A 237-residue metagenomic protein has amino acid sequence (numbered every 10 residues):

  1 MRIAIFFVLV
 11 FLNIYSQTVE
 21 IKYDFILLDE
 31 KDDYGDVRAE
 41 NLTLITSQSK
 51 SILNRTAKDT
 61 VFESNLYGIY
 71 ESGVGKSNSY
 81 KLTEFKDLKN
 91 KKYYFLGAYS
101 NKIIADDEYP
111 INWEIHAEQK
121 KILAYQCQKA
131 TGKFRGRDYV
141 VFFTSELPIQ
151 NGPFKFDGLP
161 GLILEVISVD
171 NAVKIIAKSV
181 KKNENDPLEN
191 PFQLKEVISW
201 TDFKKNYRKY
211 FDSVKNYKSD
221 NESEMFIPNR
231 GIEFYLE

Functional and structural regions predicted by a protein language model:
M1-I21: Bacterial Sec-dependent N-terminal signal peptides
T18-E237: Extended soluble regions of mature proteins
